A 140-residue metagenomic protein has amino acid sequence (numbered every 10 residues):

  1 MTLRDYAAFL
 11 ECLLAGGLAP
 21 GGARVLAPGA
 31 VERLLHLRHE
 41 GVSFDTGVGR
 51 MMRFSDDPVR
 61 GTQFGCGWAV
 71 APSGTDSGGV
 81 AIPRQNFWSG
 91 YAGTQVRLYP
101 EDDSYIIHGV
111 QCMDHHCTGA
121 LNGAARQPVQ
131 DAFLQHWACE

Functional and structural regions predicted by a protein language model:
M1-E140: Catalytic loop of the DD-peptidase/beta-lactamase superfamily, centered on the K-T-G motif and neighboring
